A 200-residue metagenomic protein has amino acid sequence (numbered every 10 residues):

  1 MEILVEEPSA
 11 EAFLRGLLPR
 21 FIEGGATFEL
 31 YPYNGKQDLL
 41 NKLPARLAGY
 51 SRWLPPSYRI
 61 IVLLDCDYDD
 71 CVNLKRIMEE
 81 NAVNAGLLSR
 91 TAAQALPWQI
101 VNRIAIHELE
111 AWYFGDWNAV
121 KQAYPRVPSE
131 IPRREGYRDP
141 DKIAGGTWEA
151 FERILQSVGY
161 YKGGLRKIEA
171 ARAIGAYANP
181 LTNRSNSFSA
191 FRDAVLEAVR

Functional and structural regions predicted by a protein language model:
M1-L14: N-terminal beta1-alpha1 ligand-phosphate binding loop
E11-Q37, N41-I61, C66-R200: C-terminal accessory helical subdomains adjacent to catalytic cores in phosphodiester- and nucleotide-handling enzymes
